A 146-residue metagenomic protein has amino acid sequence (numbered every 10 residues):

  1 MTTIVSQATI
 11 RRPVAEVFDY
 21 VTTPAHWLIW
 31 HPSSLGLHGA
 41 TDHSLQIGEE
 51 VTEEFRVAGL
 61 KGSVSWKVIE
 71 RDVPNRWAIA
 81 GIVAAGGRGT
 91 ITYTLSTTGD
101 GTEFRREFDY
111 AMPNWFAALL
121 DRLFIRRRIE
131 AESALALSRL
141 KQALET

Functional and structural regions predicted by a protein language model:
M1-T41, Q46: Hydrophobic ligand-binding cavity/cleft-lining segments
T3-V5, K61-W66, G87-T92: Short, surface-exposed coil-to-beta transition loops
Q7-R11, H38, E54, K67 (+3 more regions): Generic structural detector for well-ordered beta-strands
R11-A15, D42-L45, I69-P74, T94-E103 (+1 more regions): A short, structured loop/turn motif at beta-sheet edges
E49-R56, W77-A84: Short beta-strand segments that buttress and anchor functional surface loops
A80-L135: Beta-strand/loop substructures that line and gate deep hydrophobic ligand-binding cavities in soluble
